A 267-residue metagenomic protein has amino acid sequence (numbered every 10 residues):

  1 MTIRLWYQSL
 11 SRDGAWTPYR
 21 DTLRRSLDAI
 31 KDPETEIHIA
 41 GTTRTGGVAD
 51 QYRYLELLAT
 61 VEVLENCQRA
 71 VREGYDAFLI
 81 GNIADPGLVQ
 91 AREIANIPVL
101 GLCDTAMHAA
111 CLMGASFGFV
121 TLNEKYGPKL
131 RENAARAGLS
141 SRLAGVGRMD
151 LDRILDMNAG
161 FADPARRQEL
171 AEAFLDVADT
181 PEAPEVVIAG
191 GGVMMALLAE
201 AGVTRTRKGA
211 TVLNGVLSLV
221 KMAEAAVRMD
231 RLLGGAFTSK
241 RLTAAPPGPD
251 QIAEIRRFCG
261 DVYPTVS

Functional and structural regions predicted by a protein language model:
M1-L58, L122-A162, G260-V266: N-terminal glycine-rich anion-binding loop in soluble enzyme alpha/beta folds
Y52-R69, R166-A173: Glycine-rich, highly charged phosphate/nucleotide-binding loops
L64-A109, M113: Glycine/small-residue-rich loop that forms an oxyanion/phosphate-binding "nest" at active or ligand-binding sites
V71-A84, A183-L198: Short acidic, glycine-rich surface-loop motifs adjacent to enzyme active sites
L102-M107, L122-Y126, G215-V220: Short, acidic/turn-prone active-site loops that include or flank metal/cofactor- and phosphate-binding residues
L112-M149, A226-P264: Short, glycine-/small-residue-rich phosphate/pyrophosphate-handling segment
R136-G192, A199-E200: Active-site rim beta-loop-alpha module in soluble metabolic enzymes
G209-L232: Short, flexible loop segments at boundaries between secondary-structure elements
